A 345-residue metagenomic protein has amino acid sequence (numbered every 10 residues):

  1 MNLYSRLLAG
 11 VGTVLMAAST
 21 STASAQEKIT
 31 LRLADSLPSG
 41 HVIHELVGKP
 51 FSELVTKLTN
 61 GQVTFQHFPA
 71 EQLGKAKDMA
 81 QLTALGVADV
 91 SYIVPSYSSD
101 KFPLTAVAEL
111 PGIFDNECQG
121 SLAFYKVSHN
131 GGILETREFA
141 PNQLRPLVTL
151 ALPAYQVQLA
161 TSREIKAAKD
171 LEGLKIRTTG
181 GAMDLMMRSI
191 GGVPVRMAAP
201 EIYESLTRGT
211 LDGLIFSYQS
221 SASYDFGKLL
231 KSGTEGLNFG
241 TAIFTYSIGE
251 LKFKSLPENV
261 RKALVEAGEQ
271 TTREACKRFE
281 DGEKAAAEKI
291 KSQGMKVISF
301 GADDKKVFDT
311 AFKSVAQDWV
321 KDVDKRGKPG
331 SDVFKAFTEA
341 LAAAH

Functional and structural regions predicted by a protein language model:
M1-V11: Bacterial N-terminal signal peptides that target proteins for export
A9-S19: Bacterial N-terminal signal peptides
G10-G12, Q26-S121, R137-H345: N-terminal secretory/targeting leader peptides
T20-A25: Sec/Tat signal peptide C-region and signal peptidase I cleavage site
A123-R137: Signature of the catalytic double-stranded beta-helix
